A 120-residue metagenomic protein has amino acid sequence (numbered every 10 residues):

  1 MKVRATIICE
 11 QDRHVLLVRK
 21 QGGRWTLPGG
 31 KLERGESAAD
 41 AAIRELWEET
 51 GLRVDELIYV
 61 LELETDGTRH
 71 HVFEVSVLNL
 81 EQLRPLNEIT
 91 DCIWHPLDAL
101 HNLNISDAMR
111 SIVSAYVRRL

Functional and structural regions predicted by a protein language model:
M1-V15: Conserved N-terminal beta-strand and adjoining loop/helix that marks the start of the Nudix/MutT-like hydrolase domain
I8, W25, I93: Residues that recognize and position ribonucleotide moieties
V15-L16, W25: Hydrophobic residues embedded in beta-strands of well-ordered beta-sheets
K20-G22: C-terminal lobe/hinge of AMP-binding adenylation domains
L27-V60: The catalytic Nudix box helix
G30, R44, H95-D98, L103: Structural detector for helix-capping/boundary residues
L63-D98, A108, I112-Y116, L120: Active-site-adjacent beta-strand/loop module that shapes the phosphate/pyrophosphate-binding cleft
